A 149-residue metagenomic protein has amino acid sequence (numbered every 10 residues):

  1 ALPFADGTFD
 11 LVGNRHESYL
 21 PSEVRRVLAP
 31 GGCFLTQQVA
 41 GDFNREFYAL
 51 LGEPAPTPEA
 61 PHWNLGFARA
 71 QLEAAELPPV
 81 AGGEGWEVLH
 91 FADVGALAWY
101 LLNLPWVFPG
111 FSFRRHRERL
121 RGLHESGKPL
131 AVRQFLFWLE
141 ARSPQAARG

Functional and structural regions predicted by a protein language model:
A1-L2, S18-L20, A40-N44: Short, catalytically relevant binding-site loops at active-site mouths
L2-V12: A short acidic, Gly/Pro-enriched loop at the edge of an enzyme's catalytic core that lines a small-molecule cofactor
A5, S22-R25, R45-E46: Short glycine-/acidic-enriched loop or helix-start segments at secondary-structure transitions that form or flank
D10, R15-S18, Q37: Residues lining the SAM
Y19-L35: A short glycine-rich, Lys/Arg-flanked "PGG" loop and its adjoining helix->strand segment in the class I
C33-N64: Conserved class I S-adenosyl-L-methionine
T57-F91: Active-site capping/gating segments
P78-G149: Conserved Class I S-adenosyl-L-methionine
